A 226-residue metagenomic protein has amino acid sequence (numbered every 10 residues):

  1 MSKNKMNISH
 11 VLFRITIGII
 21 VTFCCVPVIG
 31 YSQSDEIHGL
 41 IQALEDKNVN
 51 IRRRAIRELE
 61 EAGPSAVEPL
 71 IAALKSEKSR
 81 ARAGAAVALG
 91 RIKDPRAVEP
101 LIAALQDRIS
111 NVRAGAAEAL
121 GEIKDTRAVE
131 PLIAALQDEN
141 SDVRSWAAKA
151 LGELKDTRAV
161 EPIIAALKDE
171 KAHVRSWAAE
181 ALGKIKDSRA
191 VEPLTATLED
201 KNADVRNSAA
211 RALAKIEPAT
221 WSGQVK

Functional and structural regions predicted by a protein language model:
K3-I17: Bacterial N-terminal signal peptides that target proteins for export
T16-G18, T22, H38-Q42, P69-I71 (+2 more regions): Alpha-helical tetratricopeptide repeat
V28-S34, N50-P64, A72, R80-D94 (+8 more regions): Structural detector for internal amphipathic alpha-helices that build alpha-solenoid repeat scaffolds
I37-L40, L44, L105, L136 (+2 more regions): Disulfide-bonded cysteine-rich modules in secreted/extracellular proteins, activating on the conserved Cys frameworks
G39-L40, P69-I71, P100-L101, P131-L132 (+3 more regions): Buried hydrophobic core positions in alpha-solenoid tandem helical repeats
